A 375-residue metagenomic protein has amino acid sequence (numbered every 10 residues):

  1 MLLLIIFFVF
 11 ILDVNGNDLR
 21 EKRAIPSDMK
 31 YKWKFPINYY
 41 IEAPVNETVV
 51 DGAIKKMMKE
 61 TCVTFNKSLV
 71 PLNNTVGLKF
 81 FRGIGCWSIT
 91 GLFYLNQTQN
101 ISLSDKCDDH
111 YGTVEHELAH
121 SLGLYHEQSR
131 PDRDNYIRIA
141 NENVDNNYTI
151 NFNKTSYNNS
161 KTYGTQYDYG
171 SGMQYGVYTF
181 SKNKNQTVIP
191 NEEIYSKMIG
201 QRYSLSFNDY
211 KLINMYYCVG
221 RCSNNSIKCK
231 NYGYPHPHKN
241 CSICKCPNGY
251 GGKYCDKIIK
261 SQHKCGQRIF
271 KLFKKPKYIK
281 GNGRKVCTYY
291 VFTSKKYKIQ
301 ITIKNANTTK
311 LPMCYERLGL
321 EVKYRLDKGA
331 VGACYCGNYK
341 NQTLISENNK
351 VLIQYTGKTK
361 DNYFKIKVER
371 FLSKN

Functional and structural regions predicted by a protein language model:
M1-T48, G52-C62, K184: Disordered inhibitory propeptide/activation segment of secreted metzincin zinc metalloprotease zymogens, centered on
T64-N74: Short acidic low-complexity segments
L72-N74, K79-Q97: Catalytic zinc-binding patch centered on the HExxH motif and its immediate surroundings that defines zinc-dependent
I84-C86, Y125-H126, Y178-F180, Y250 (+2 more regions): Acidic glycine-/aspartate-rich tracts in secreted/extracellular proteins
N96-E115: Short pre-active-site segment immediately N-terminal to the catalytic Zn-binding motif
L118-N135: Catalytic Zn2+-binding segment of zinc metalloproteases
D132-K245, G251-S261: Metalloprotease/metallohydrolase-associated module, dominated by Zn2+-dependent proteases
V219-N375: Domain-level representation of secreted and single-pass membrane ectodomains enriched in extracellular protease systems
